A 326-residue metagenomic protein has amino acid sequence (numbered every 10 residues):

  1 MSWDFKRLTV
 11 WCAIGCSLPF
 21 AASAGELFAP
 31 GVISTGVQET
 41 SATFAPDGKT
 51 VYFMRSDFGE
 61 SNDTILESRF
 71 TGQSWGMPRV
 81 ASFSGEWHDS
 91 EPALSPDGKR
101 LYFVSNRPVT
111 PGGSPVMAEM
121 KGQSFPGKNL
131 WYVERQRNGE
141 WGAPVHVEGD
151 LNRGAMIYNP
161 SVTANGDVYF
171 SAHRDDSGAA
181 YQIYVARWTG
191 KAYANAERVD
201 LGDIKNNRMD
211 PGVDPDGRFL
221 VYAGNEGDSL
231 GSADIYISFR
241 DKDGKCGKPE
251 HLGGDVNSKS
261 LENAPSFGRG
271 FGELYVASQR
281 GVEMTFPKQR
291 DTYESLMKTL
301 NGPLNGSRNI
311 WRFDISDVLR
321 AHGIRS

Functional and structural regions predicted by a protein language model:
M1-F5: N-terminal secretory signal peptides that target proteins for export/translocation
R7-V10, A196: Hydrophobic transmembrane signal anchors and adjacent membrane-proximal interface regions, especially in viral
T9-P19: Bacterial N-terminal signal peptides
A22-S326: Short, conserved micro-motifs composed of acidic
